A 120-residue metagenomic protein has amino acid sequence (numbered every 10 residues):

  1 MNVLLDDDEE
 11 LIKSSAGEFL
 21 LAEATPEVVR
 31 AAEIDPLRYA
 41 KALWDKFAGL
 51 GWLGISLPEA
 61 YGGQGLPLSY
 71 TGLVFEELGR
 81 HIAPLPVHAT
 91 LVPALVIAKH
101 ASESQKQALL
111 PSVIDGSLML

Functional and structural regions predicted by a protein language model:
M1-D8: Intrinsic disorder at enzyme termini
K13, L21-L120: Glycine-rich flavin
